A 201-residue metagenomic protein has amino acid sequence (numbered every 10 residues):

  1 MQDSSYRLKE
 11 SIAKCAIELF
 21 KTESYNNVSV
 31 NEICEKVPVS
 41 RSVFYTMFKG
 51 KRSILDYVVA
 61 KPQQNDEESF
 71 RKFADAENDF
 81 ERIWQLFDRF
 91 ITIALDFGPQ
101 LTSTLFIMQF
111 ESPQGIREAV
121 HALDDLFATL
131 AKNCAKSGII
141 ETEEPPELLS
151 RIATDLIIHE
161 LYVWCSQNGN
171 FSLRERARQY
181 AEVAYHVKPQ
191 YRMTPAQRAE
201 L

Functional and structural regions predicted by a protein language model:
M1-E23, N27-K36, S53: Basic, helix-initiating cap at the start of DNA-binding domains
S29, P99-F106, I139-E143, L173 (+1 more regions): Short, hydrophobic secondary-structure boundary micro-motifs
P38-F48: Short hydrophobic/aromatic patch on the recognition helix
F48, I54-P62, T104: Alpha-helical DNA-contacting segments of helix-turn-helix folds
Y57, R71-F97, L149-A153, R174: Hydrophobic alpha-helical connector segments
E67, S112-S137, E147-R151, D155: Amphipathic alpha-helical packing segments from all-alpha helical-bundle domains
T92, T129-K136, D155-H159, Q167-L201: C-terminal peripheral helix-coil segments that are non-catalytic and often amphipathic
I93-Q114, Y162-S166: Amphipathic alpha-helical segments used for helix-helix packing
